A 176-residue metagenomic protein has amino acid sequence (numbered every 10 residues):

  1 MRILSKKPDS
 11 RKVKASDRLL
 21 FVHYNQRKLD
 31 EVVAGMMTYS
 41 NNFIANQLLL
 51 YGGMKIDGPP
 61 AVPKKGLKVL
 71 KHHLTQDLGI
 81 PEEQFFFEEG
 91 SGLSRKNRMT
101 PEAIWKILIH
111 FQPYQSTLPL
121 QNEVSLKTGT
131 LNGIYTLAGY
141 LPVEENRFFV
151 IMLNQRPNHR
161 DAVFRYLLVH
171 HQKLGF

Functional and structural regions predicted by a protein language model:
M1-E102, I107-Q115: A small/polar active-site loop signature that marks catalytic segments
F86-F176: C-terminal soluble interaction/assembly domains
